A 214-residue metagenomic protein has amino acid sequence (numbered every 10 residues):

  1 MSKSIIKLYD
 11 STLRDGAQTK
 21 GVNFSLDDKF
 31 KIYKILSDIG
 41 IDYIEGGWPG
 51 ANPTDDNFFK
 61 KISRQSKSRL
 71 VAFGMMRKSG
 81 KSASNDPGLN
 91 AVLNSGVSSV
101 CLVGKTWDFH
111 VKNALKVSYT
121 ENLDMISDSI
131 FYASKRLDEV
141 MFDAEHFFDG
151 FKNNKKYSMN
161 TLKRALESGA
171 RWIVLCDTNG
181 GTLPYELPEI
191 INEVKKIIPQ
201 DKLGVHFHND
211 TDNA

Functional and structural regions predicted by a protein language model:
K3-L8, D15-I44, A51, F59-Q65 (+1 more regions): Alpha/beta enzyme core
R69-G74: A glycine-rich helix N-cap at a beta->alpha junction
G204-H208: Conserved mixed alpha/beta core segments that line enzyme active sites in large multi-domain catalysts
N209-A214: Thiamine diphosphate
